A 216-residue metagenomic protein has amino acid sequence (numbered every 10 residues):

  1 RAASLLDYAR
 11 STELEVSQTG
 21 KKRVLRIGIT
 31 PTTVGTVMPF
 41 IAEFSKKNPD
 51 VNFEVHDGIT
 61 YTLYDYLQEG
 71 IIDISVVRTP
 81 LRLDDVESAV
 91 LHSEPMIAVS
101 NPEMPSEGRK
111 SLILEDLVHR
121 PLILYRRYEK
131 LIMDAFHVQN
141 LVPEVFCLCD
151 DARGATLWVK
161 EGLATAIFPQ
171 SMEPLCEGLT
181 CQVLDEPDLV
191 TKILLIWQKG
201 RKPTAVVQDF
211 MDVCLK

Functional and structural regions predicted by a protein language model:
R1-Q18: Alpha-helical "hinge/linker" immediately C-terminal to small N-terminal DNA-binding modules
K22-N48, N52-H56, Y61-D65: N-terminal winged-helix
T36, H119-N140, P203-M211: Secondary-structure junction motif
T36, L163, C181-K216: A late-sequence structural motif
P39-S45, T60-M96, S100, V159-L163 (+1 more regions): Short beta-strand-centered segments that line the small-molecule binding cleft or hinge of alpha/beta clamshell
F40-P49, L114-E115, E129-E144: Ligand-binding cleft/hinge of the Venus flytrap
N52-I59, R78-T79, L124-R126, V142-D151: Short beta-strand-to-loop elements that line the ligand-binding cleft of bilobed periplasmic-binding protein-like
D85-R127, V190-R201, L215: Hydrophobic/proline-rich hinge and linker segments of small-molecule sensing/allosteric domains, predominantly
